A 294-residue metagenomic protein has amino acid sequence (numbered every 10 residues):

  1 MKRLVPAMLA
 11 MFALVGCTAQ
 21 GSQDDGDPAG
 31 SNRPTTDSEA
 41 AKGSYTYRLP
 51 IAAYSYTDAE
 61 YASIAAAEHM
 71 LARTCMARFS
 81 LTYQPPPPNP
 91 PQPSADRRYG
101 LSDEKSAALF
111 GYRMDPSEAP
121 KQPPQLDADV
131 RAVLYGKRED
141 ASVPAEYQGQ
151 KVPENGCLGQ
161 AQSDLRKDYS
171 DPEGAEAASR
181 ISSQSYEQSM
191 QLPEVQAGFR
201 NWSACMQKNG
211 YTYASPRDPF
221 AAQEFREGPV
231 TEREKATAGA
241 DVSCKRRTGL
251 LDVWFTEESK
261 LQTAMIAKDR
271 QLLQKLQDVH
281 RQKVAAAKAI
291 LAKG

Functional and structural regions predicted by a protein language model:
M1-G21: Secretory targeting and sorting signals
C17-G294: Cell-envelope/extracellular polymer assembly enzymes that use nucleotide-activated donors
